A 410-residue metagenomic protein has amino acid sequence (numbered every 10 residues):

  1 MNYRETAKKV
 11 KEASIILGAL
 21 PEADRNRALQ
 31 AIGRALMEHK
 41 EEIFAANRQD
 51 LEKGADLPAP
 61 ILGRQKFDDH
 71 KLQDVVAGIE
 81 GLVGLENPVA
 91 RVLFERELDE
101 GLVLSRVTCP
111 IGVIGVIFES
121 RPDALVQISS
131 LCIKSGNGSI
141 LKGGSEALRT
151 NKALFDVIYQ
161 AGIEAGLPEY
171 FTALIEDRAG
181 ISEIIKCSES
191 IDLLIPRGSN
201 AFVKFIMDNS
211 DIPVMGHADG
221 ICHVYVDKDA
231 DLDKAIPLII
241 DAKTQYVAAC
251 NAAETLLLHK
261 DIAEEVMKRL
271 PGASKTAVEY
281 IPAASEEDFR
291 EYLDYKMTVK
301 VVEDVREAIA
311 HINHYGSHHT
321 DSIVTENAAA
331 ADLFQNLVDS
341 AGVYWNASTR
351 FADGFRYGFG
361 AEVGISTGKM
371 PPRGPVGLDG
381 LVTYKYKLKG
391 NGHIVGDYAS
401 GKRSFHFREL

Functional and structural regions predicted by a protein language model:
M1-L104: N-terminal Rossmann-like NAD(P)+-binding subdomain of aldehyde/semialdehyde dehydrogenases
M1-N2, S120-D123, Q127-G138, A153 (+3 more regions): ALDH superfamily catalytic-core signature
A13-A19, L257-L258, D294-E303, H318-I323: Short, well-ordered beta-strand elements within core beta-sheets of diverse protein domains
R27, R269, A310, H314-L410: C-terminal core of ALDH-fold dehydrogenases
D68, D99, V103, T172-I191: A structured beta-alpha segment of the ubiquitous adenosine-cofactor-binding alpha/beta core
G84, P88-Q160, I212-V214: Conserved small-residue-rich beta-alpha loop and adjacent elements that most often cradle the phosphate/pyrophosphate
S135, E189-S190, S210, V338-D339 (+1 more regions): Short, structured coil segments at secondary-structure junctions
